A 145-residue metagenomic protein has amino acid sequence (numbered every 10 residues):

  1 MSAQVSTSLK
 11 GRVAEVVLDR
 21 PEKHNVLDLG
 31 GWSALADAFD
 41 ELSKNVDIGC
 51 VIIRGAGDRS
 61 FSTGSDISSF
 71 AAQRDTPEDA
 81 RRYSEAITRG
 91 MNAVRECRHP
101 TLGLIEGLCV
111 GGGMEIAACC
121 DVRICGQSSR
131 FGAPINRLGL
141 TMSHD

Functional and structural regions predicted by a protein language model:
M1-R54, N92: Conserved CoA-thioester-binding segment of acyl-CoA-metabolizing enzymes
V16, I53, D66, I116-A118: Hydrophobic/aromatic residues within transmembrane alpha-helices of multi-pass small-molecule transporters
D19, S65, E106: Histidine-centered beta-alpha loop that forms part of the nucleotide-sugar donor binding/catalytic region in diverse
N45, C97-R98: Acidic-histidine catalytic/liganding microenvironments
D47, G55-G90, G139: Glycine- (often His-adjacent) and acidic-residue-rich active-site loop that binds/positions the CoA thioester
G90-E96, L104, V110-D145: CoA-thioester-processing core
T101: Charged, glycine-interspersed solvent-exposed loop segments at helix/strand-loop junctions that cap or gate access
